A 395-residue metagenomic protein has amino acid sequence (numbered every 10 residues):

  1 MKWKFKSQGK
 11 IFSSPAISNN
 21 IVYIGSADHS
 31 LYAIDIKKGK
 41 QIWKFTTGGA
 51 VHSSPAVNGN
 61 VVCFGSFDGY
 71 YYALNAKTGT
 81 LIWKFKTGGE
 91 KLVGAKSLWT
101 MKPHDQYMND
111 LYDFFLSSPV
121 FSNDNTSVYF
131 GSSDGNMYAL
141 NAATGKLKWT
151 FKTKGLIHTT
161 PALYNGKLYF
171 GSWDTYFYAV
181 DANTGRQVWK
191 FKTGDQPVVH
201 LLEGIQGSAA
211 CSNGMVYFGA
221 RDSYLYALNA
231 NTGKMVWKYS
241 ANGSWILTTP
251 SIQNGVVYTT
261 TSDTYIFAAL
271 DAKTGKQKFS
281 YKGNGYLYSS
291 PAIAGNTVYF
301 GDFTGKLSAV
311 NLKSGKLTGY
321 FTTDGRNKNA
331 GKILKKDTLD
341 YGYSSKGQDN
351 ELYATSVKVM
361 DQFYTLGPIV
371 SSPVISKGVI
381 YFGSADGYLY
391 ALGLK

Functional and structural regions predicted by a protein language model:
K2-I17, Q41-N58, K84-D124, S133 (+8 more regions): Extracytoplasmic beta-rich repeat domains
D35-G39, N75-T78, N141-T144, D181-G185 (+4 more regions): Short loop/turn segments that connect beta-strands within beta-propeller blades
F363-K395: Blade-level signature of beta-propeller repeat domains, shared across WD40, Kelch, NHL, RCC1 and BNR/Asp-box propellers
